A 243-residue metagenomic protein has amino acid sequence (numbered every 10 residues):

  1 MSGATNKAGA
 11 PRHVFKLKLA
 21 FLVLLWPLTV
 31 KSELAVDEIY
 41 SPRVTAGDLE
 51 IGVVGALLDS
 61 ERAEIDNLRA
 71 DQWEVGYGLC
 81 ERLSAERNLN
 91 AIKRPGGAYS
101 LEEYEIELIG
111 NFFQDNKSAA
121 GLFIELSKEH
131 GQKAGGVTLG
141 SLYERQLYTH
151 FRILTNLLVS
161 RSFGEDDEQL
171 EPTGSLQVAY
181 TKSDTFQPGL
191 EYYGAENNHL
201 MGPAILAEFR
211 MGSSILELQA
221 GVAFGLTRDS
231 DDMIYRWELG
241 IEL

Functional and structural regions predicted by a protein language model:
M1-H13: N-terminal secretory signal peptides that target proteins for export/translocation
N6-A8, F21, E64: Residue-level detector of transmembrane insertion/anchoring sites
V14-L22: Sec-dependent signal peptide recognition, specifically the positively charged N-region followed immediately by
P27-V30: N-terminal signal peptide c-region/cleavage motif recognized by signal peptidases
S32-L243: Transmembrane beta-barrel domains of Gram-negative outer membranes and organellar outer membranes
